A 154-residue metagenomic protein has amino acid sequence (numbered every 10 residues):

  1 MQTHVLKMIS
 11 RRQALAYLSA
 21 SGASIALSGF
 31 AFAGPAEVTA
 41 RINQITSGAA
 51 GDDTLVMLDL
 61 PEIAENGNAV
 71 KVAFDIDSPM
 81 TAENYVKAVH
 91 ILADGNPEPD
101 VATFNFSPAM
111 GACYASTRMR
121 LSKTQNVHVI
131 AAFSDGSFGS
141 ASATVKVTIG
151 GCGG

Functional and structural regions predicted by a protein language model:
M1-I9, A20-S24: N-terminal secretory signal peptides
F32-G67, A102-N105: Transition segment at domain starts
K71-P79: Short edge beta-strand/loop segments characteristic of extracellular beta-sandwich folds
A88-L92: Beta-strand signatures of extracellular beta-sandwich domains
P97-R120: An anionic, turn-rich surface loop/hairpin at beta-sheet edges that serves as a generic interaction/coordination patch
S122-N126: Extracellular Ig-like/FN3 beta-sandwich strand-entry sites
S134-S140: Short acidic/polar inter-strand loop motif in beta-rich domains
